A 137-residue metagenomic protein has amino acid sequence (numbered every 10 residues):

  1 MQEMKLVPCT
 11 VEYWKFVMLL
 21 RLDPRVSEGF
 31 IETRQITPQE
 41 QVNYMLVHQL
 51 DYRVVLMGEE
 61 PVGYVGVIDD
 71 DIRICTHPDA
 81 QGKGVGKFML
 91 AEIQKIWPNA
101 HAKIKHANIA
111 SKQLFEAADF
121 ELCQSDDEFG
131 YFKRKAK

Functional and structural regions predicted by a protein language model:
E3-L19: A short beta-loop-alpha structural element at the N-terminal edge of CoA-dependent acyl/N-acetyltransferase catalytic
R25-N43: Conserved GNAT-fold acetyl-CoA-binding loop/helix
I36-T37, G63-D70: A conserved beta-strand-loop-helix scaffold within acyl/acetyltransferase catalytic domains
D51-G63: Conserved beta-hairpin
D71-V85, I104-K105: A short, internal acetyl-CoA/4′-phosphopantetheine-binding micro-motif in the GNAT/acyltransferase core
G82-I96, I109-A117: Conserved acetyl-CoA-binding loop-helix of GNAT-fold acetyltransferases
A102-A117, E121, E128: Conserved beta-strand-loop-alpha-helix junction that forms the acyl-donor binding cleft
